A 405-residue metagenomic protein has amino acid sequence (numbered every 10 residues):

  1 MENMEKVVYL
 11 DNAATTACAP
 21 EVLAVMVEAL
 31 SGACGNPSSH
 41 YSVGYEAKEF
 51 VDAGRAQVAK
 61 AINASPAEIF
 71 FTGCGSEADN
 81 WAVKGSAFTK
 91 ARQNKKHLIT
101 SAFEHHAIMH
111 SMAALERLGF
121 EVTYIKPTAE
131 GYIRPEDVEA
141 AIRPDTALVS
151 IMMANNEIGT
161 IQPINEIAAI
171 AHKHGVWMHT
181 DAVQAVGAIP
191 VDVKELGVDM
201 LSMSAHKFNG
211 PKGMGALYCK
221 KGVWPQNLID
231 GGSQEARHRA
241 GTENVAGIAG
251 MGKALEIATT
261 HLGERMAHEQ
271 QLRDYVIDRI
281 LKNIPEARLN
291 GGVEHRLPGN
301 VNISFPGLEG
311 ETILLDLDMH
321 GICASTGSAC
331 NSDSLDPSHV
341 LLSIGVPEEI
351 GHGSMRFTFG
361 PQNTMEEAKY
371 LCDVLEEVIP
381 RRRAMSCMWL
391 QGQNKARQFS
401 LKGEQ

Functional and structural regions predicted by a protein language model:
M1-Q405: Pyridoxal 5′-phosphate
